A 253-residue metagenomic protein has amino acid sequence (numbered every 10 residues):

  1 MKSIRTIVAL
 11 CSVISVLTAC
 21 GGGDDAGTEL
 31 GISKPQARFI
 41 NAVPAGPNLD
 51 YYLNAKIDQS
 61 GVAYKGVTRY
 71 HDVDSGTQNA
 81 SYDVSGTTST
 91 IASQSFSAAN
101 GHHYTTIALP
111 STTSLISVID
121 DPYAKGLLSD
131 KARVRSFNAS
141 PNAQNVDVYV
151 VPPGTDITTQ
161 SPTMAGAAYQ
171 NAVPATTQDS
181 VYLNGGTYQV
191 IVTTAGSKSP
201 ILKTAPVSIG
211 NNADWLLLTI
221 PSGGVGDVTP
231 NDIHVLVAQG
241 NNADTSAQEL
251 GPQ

Functional and structural regions predicted by a protein language model:
M1-C20: Sec-dependent bacterial lipoprotein signal peptides
C20-Q253: Intrinsically disordered, low-complexity polar regions and short flexible loop motifs
